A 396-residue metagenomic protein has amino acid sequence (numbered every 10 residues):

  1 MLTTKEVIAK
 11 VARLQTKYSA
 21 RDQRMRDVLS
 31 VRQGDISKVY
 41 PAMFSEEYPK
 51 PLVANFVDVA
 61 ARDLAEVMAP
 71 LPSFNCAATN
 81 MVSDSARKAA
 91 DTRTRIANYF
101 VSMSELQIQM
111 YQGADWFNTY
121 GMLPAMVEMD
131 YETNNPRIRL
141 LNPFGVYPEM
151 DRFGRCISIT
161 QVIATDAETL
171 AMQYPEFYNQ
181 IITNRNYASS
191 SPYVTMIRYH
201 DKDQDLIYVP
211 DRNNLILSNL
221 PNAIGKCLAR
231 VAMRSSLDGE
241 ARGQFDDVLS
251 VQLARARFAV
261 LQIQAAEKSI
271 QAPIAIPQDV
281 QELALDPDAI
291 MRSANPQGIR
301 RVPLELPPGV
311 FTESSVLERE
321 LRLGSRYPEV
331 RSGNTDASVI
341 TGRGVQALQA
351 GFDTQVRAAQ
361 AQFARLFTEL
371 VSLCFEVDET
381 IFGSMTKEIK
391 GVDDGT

Functional and structural regions predicted by a protein language model:
M1-Y187, S315: Extended, helix-rich architectural segments
L2-T3, I159, A164, V194 (+3 more regions): Intrinsically disordered/low-complexity terminal segments and short unstructured peptides
T4, A86-A90, M103-Q107, A241-Q252 (+4 more regions): Generic detection of long, well-ordered alpha-helical segments
Q15, Q23, Q33, Q107-Q112 (+13 more regions): Residue-identity detector for glutamine
F56-P72, C76-R93, M129, N142 (+4 more regions): Long amphipathic alpha-helical segments
D91-A97, Q107-Q109, G239-Q244, F258-V260 (+2 more regions): A generic short-segment signal for beta-strand/edge and adjacent turn/coil regions
I96, Q112, V251-A254, L317-E320 (+1 more regions): Short, hydrophobic/aromatic alpha-helical segments in well-folded domains
Y131-D279: Charged (Asp/Glu and Lys/Arg) segments that form or flank catalytic channels of large polymer- and nucleotide-handling
